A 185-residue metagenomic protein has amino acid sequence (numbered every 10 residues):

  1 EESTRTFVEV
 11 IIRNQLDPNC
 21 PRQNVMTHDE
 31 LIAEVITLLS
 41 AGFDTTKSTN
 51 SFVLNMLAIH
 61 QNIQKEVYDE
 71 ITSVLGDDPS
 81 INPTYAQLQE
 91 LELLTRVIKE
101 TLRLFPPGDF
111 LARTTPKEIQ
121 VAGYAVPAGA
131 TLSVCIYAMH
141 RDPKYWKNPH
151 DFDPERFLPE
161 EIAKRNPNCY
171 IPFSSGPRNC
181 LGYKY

Functional and structural regions predicted by a protein language model:
E1-T49, S80, L91: Conserved cytochrome P450 catalytic core segment spanning the I/J/K helices
E1-V10, N55-G108, T115-K117, A122-S133 (+3 more regions): Cytochrome P450 I-helix active-site segment
Q15, N19, L54, L75 (+3 more regions): Short amphipathic alpha-helical interaction patches enriched in hydrophobic/aromatic residues with interspersed Lys/Arg
C20-A33, M139-K184: Cytochrome P450 heme-binding Cys-pocket and its upstream "meander" loop
Q23, S51, Y68-D69, Y185: Short coil/turn segments at secondary-structure boundaries
L38-T46, N55, I59, Y124 (+2 more regions): Cytochrome P450 heme-iron axial ligand motif
